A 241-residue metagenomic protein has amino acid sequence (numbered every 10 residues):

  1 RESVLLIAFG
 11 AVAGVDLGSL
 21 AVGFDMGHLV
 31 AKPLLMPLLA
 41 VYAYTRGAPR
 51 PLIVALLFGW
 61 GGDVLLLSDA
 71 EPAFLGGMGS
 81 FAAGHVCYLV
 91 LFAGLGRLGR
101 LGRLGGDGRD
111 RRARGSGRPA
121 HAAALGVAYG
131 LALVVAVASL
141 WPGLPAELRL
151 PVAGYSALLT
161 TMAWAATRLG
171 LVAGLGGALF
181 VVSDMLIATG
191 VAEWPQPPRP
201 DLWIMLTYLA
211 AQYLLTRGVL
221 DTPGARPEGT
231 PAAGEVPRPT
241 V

Functional and structural regions predicted by a protein language model:
R1-L104, D110-V241: Polytopic alpha-helical membrane-helix bundles and their juxtamembrane interface segments in multi-pass membrane
